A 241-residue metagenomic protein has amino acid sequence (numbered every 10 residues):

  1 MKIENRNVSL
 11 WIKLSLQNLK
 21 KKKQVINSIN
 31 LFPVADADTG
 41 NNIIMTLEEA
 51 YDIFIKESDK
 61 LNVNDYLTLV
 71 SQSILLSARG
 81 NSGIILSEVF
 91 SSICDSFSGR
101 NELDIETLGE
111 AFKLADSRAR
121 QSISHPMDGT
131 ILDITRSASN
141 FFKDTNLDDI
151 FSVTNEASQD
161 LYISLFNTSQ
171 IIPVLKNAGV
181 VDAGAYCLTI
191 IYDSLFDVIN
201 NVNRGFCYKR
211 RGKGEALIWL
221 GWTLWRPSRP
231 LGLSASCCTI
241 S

Functional and structural regions predicted by a protein language model:
M1-S241: N-terminal loops that bind phosphate or other acidic moieties and the adjacent beta-alpha structural core
